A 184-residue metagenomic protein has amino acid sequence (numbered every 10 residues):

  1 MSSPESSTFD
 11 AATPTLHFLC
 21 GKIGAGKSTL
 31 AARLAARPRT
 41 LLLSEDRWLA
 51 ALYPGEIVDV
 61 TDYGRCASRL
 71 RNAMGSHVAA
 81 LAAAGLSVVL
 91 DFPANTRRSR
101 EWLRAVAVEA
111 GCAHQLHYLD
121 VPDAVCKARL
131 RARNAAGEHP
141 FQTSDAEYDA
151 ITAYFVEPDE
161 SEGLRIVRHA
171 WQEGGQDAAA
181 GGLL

Functional and structural regions predicted by a protein language model:
M1-T15: Extreme N-terminal, non-catalytic leader segments that precede Walker-type/kinase nucleotide-binding cores
L19: Hydrophobic anchor at the beta1->P-loop junction of P-loop NTPases
K22: P-loop (Walker A) phosphate-binding loop of NTP-binding proteins
A25-L86: Conserved substrate/cofactor phosphate-moiety recognition/catalytic segment in nucleotide-dependent phosphotransferases
R47-L49, N95, D120-C126, E173-G174: Conserved nucleotide-binding/hydrolysis micro-motifs of P-loop NTPases
I57, V108-V156: A glycine- and Lys/Arg-enriched "phosphate-lid" helix/loop adjacent to the NTP-binding pocket of small-molecule kinases
R65-H114: Glycine-rich phosphate-binding loop used to anchor ATP phosphates in small-molecule kinases, encompassing both
A135-L184: Small-molecule kinase domains that catalyze NTP-dependent phosphoryl transfer to phosphate-bearing small molecules
